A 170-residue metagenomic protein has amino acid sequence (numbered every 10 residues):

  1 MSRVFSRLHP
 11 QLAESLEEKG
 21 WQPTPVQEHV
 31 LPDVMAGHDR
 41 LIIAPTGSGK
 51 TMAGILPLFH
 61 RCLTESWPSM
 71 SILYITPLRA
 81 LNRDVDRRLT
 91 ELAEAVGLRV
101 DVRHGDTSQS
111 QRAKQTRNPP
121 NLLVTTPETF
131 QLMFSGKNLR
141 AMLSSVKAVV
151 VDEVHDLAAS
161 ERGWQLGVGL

Functional and structural regions predicted by a protein language model:
M1-E14: Conserved ASCE P-loop NTPase core motifs with emphasis on AAA+ ATPases
A13-S15, K19-L170: Conserved P-loop/Walker A NTP-binding site and adjacent catalytic elements of P-loop NTPases
